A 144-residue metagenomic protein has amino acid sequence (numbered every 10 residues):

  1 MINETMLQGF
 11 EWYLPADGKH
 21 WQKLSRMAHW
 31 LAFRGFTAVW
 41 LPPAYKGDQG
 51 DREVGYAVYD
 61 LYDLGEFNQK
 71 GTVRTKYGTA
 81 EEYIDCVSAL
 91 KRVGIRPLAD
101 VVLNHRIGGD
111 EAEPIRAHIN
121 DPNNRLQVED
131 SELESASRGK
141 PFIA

Functional and structural regions predicted by a protein language model:
I2-T37, P42-A144: Substrate-binding/active-site clefts of carbohydrate-active enzymes
